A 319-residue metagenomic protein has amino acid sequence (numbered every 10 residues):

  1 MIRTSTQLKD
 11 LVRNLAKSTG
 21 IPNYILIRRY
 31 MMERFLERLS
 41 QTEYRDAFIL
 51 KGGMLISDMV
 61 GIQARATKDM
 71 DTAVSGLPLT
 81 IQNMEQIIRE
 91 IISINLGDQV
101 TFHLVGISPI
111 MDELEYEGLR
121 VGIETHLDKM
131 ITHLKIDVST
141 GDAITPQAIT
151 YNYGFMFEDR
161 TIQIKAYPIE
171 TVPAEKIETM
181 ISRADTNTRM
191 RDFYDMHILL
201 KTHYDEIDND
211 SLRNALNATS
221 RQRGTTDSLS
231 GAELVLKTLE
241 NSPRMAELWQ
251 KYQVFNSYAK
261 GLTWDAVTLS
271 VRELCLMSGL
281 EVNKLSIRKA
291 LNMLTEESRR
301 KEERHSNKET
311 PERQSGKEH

Functional and structural regions predicted by a protein language model:
M1-F48, S57-A66, M70-H305, R313-H319: Structured mid-to-C-terminal alpha-helical surface segments
